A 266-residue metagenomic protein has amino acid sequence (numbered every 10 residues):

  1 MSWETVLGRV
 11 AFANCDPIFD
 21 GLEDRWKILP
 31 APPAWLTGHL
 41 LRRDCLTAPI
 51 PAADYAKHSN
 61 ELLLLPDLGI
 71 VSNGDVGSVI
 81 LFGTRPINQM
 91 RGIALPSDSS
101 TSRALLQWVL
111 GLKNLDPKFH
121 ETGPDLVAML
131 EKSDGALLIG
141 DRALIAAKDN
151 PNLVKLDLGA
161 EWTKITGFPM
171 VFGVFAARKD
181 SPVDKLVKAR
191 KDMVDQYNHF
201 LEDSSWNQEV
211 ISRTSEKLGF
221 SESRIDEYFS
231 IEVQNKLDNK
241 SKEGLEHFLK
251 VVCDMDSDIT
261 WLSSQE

Functional and structural regions predicted by a protein language model:
M1-L22, G77-D134, D141, E243-E246: Bilobed "Venus flytrap"/periplasmic-binding protein-like clamshell domains and structurally analogous long
V10-N14, P32-A34, D44-A56, E61 (+3 more regions): Beta->alpha turn/N-cap motifs
R25, L41-I50, L115, E131-L138: Alpha-to-beta junction loops
R25-L36: Short catalytic helix/loop segments, enriched in acidic residues and glycine and frequently bearing histidine
L64-R85, K164-D180: Hydrophobic/proline-rich hinge and linker segments of small-molecule sensing/allosteric domains, predominantly
E121-I211: Pocket-lining segment of extracytoplasmic ligand-binding domains
P182-V251: Secondary-structure end/capping motifs
K242-E266: Long, low-complexity C-terminal extensions of enzymes
